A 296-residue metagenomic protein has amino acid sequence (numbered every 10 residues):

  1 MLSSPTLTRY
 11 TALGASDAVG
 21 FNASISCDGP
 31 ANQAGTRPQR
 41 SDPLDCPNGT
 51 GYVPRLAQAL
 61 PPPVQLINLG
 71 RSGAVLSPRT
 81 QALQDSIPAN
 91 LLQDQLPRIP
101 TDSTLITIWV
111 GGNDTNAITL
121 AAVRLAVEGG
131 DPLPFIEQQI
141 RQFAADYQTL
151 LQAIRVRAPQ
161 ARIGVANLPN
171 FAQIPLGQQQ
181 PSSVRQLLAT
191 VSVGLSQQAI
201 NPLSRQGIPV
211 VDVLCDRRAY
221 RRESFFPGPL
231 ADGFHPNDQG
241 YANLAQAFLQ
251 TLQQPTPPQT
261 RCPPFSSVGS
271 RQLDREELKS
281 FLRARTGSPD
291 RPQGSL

Functional and structural regions predicted by a protein language model:
M1-N68, T101, Q253-L296: N-terminal secretory targeting modules
R9-L13, A18, Q65-G70, T104-W109 (+2 more regions): Structural recognition of the beta-strand scaffold that forms the well-ordered cores of secreted hydrolase catalytic
S16-V19, R71-S77, G112-A117, P169-Q173 (+2 more regions): Solvent-exposed loop/turn segments at secondary-structure junctions within structured extracellular/periplasmic domains
A23-A145: Conserved SGNH/GDSL esterase-like catalytic core that processes O-acyl groups on lipids and polysaccharides
G51, R55, D94, F135-Q138 (+7 more regions): Extracytoplasmic/secreted proteins, especially bacterial periplasmic and envelope-associated proteins
R55-V64, D146-G164, G194-D212: A structural motif corresponding to the C-terminal end of an alpha-helix and its immediate exit/capping segment
P97-P100, R155-V156, S204, Q253: Residue-level signal for alpha-helix termini/capping positions
L168-G269: Catalytic His-Asp segment of secreted/periplasmic serine-dependent ester chemistry enzymes
